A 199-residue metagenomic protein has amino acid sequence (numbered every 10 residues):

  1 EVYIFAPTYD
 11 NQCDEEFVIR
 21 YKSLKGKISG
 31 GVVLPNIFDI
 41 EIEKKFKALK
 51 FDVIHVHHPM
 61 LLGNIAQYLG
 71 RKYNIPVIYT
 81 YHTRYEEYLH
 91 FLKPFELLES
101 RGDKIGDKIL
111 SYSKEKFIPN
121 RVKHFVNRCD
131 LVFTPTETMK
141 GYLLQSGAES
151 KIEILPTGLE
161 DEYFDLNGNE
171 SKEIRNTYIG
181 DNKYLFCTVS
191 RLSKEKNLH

Functional and structural regions predicted by a protein language model:
E1-K22: N-terminal subdomain of nucleotide-sugar transferases
T8, T138, G158: Carbohydrate-associated surface elements
K27-Y68, K72, K116-N120: An amphipathic, basic-hydrophobic alpha-helix
V53, G70-G106, F133, E153: Active-site proximal beta-strand in glycosyltransferases
K72, D103-V132: Membrane-proximal helix-turn-helix segments that form the acceptor-binding/catalytic region of lipid-linked
P156-D165: Short beta-strand->alpha-helix junction loop in the catalytic core of nucleotide-activated group-transfer enzymes
D165-I179: A short helix/loop element that forms part of the nucleotide-sugar donor recognition site in Leloir-type
I179-K196: Conserved donor-binding/catalytic core segment of Leloir-type glycosyltransferases
